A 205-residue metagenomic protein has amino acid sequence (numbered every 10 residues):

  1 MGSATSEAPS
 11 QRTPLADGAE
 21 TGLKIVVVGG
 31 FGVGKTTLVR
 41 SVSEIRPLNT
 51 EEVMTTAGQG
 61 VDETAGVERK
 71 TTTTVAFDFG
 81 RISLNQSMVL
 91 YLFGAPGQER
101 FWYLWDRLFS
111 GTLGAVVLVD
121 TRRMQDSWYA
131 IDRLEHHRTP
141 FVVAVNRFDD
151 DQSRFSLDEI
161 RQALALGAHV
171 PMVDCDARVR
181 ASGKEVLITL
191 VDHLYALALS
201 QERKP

Functional and structural regions predicted by a protein language model:
G2-V67, R81-Y91: Conserved G1/Walker A P-loop phosphate-binding module
G18, T74, S83-N85, D106-G111 (+2 more regions): Conserved catalytic network of the ASCE P-loop NTPase/AAA+ motor domain
E63-E99, D106-F109: Conserved nucleotide-sensing/catalytic segment adjacent to the nucleotide-binding pocket in NTP-handling enzymes
L92-A95, A115-T121, V143-R147, D174-D176: Conserved beta-strand segments of the P-loop GTPase G domain that flank and frequently precede/overlap
Q98-R123, D132-H137: Inter-motif core of Ras-like GTPase G domains
D126-W128: Active-site-adjacent beta->alpha loops and helix N-cap segments on the catalytic face of soluble alpha/beta enzymes
D149-P205: Canonical P-loop GTPase G-domain recognition
